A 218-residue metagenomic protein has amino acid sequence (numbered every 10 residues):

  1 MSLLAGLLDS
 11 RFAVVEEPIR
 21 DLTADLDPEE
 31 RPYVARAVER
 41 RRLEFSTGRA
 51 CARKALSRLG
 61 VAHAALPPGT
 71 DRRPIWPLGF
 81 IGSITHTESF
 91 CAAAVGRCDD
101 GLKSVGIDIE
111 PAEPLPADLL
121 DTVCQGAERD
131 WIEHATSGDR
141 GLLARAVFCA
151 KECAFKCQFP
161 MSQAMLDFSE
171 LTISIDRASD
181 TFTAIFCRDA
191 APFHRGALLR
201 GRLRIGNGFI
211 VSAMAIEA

Functional and structural regions predicted by a protein language model:
M1-A218: Core catalytic alpha/beta fold that binds nucleotide/phospho-ligands
